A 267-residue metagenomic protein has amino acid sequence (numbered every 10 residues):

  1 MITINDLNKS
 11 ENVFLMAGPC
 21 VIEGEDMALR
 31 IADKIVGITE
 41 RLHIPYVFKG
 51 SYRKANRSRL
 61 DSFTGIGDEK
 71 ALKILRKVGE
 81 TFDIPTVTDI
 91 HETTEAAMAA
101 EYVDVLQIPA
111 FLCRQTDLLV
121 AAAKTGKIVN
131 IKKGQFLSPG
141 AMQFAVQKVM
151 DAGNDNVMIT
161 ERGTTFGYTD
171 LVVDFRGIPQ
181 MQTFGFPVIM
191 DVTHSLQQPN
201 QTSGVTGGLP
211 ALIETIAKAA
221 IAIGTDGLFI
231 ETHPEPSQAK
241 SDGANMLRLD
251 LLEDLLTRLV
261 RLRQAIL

Functional and structural regions predicted by a protein language model:
M1-M16, K73, Q264-L267: N-terminal amphipathic alpha-helix/helix-capping segment at the start of soluble metabolic enzymes
N5-I22, S51-S62, P187-T202: N-terminal small/glycine-rich loop or linker at the start of catalytic domains across soluble metabolic enzymes
N8, G126, N130-T232: Catalytic alpha/beta core domains of metabolic enzymes, predominantly
M16, V47-K49, V87, Q107 (+4 more regions): Conserved beta-strand positions in the central sheet of alpha/beta enzyme cores
M16-A28, Y46-D68, T232-D242: Glycine-rich, proline-tolerant flexible connector loops at the mouths of alpha/beta enzymes
D33-G37, R41-L42, D61-V87, A122-I128 (+3 more regions): Alpha-helix-loop-beta-strand connector modules within alpha/beta enzyme cores
L60-E69, V105-L112, Y168-F175, L196-I221 (+3 more regions): Active-site-adjacent loop and "lid" segments of alpha/beta metabolic enzymes
I66-G67, T81-E95, D104-D117, I128-P139 (+1 more regions): Catalytic beta/alpha-barrel core
